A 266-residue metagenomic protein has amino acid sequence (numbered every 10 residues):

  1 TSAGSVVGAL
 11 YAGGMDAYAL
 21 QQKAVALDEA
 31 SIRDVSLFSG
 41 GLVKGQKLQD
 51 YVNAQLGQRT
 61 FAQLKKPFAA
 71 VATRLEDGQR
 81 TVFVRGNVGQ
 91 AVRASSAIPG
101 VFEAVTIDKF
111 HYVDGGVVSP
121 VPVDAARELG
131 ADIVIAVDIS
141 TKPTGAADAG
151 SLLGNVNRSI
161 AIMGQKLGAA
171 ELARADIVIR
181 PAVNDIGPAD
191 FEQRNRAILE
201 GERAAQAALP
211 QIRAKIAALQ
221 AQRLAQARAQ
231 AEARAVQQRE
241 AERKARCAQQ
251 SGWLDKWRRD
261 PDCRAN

Functional and structural regions predicted by a protein language model:
T1-S2, N87: Short beta->alpha linker loops
S2-L10: Glycine-rich nucleophile elbow surrounding the catalytic serine of serine-hydrolase chemistry
A9-N266: Patatin-like phospholipase
